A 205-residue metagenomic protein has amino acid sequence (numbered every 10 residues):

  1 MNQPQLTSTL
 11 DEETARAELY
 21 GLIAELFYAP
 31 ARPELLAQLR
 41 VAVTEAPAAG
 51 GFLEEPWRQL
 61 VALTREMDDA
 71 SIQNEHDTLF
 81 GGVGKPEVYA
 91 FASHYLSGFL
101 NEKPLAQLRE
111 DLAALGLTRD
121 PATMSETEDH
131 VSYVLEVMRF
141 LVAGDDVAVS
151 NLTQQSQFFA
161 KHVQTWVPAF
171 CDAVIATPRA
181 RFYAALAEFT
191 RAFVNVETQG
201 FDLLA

Functional and structural regions predicted by a protein language model:
M1-A205: Charged, alpha-helix-forming regions
